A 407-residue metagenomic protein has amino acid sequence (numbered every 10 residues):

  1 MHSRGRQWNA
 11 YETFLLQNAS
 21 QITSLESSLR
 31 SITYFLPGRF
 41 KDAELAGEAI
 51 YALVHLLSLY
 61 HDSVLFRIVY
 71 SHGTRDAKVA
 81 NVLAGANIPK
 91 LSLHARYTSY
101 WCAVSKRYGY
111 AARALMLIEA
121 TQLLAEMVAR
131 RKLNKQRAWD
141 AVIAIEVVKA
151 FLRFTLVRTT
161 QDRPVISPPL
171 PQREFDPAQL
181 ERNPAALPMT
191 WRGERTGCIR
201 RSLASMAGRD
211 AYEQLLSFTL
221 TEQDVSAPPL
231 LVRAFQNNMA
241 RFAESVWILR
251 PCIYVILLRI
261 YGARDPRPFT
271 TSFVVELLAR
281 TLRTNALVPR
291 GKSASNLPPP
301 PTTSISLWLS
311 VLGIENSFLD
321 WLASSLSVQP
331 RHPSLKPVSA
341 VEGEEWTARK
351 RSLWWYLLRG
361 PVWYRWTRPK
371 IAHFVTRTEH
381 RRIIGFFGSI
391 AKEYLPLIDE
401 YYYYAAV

Functional and structural regions predicted by a protein language model:
M1-K106, Y110, L117, I384-V407: N-terminal signal-anchor/initial transmembrane insertion module of eukaryotic multi-pass membrane proteins
A19-T23, K41-V54, A111-A112, Q136-K149 (+5 more regions): Transmembrane alpha-helices of multi-pass eukaryotic membrane proteins
E26-L29, T33, V54-V64, L115-A125 (+7 more regions): Membrane-embedded alpha-helical transmembrane segments of multi-pass integral membrane proteins
F35-A46, A125-A141, I256-T271, V288-A294 (+2 more regions): Membrane-lumen (extracellular) interface motif
I50-L53, L57-L230: Fungal eukaryote-biased detector of long internal structured cores
Y60-I68, K132, T159, I260 (+5 more regions): Helix-turn/linker elements and helix-coil junctions of extended alpha-helical scaffolds
V157-L358: Hydrophobic, structured segments
N316-V407: C-terminal transmembrane module of eukaryotic multi-pass membrane proteins
